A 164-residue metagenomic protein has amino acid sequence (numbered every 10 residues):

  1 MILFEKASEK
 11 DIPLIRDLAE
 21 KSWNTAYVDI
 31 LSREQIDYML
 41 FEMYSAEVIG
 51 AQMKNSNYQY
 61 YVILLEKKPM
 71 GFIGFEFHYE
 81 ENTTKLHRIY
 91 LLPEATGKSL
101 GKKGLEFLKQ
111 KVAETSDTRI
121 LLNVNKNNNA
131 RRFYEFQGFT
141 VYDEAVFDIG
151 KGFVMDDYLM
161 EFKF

Functional and structural regions predicted by a protein language model:
M1-F4: Extreme N-terminal starter segment of soluble prokaryotic enzymes
K6-I12, R16-E94, L105-F107, K111 (+3 more regions): Acetyl-CoA-dependent GNAT
E42, K98, F153: Flexible, glycine- and charge-enriched loops at secondary-structure boundaries
T84, T118-R131, E135-Q137, D143-F164: C-terminal "cap" of GNAT-fold acetyltransferases
L92-K98, K126: Active-site acidic-Proline motif in GNAT/NAT acetyltransferases
K98, T115-T118: Short coil/turn segments at alpha/beta junctions that flank glycine-rich nucleotide-binding fingerprints
K102: Residues forming the Rossmann-fold NAD(P)(H) cofactor-binding site
